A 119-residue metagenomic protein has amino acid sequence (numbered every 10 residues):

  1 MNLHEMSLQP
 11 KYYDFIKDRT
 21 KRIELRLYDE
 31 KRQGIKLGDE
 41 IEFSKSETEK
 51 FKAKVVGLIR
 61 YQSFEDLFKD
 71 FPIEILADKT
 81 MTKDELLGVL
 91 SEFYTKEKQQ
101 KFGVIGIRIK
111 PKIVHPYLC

Functional and structural regions predicted by a protein language model:
M1-L37: Compositionally biased, charged N-terminal/linker segments
F15, D66-C119: Contiguous surface segments at macromolecular interaction interfaces
D29, G57-I59, P111: A mature extracytoplasmic/lumenal domain signature
G38-S46: Short conserved beta-strand and strand-loop elements enriched in small hydrophobics with frequent Asp/Gly
E40, K52, I75: Catalytic phosphate/metal-binding cores of nucleic-acid and nucleotide-processing enzymes, i.e., regions that mediate
K45, V56-L58, K79: Propeptide-to-catalytic entry region of secreted or membrane-anchored zinc metalloproteases
K50-R60: Short beta-strand-centered aromatic/proline hotspots
Y61-E65: Short, surface-exposed linear segments at secondary-structure transitions and domain or protein termini
